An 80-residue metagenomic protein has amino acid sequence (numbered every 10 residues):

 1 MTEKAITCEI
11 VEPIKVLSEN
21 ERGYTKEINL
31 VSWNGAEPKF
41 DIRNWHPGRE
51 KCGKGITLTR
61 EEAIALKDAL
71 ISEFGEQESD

Functional and structural regions predicted by a protein language model:
M1-D80: Positively charged, low-complexity terminal tracts and the immediately adjacent first secondary-structure elements
